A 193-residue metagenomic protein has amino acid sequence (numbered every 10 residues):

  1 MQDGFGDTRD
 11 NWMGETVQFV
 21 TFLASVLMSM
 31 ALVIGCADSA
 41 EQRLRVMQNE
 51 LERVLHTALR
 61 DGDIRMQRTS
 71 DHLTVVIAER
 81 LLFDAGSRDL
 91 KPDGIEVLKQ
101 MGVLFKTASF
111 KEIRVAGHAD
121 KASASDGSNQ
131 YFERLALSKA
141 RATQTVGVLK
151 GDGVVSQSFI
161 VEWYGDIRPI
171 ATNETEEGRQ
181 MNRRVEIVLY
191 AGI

Functional and structural regions predicted by a protein language model:
M1-D3, R9-H72, D89, E96: N-terminal targeting leaders that direct proteins to extracytoplasmic destinations
E52-D63, V75, G86-G117, V146-K150 (+2 more regions): Periplasmic peptidoglycan-binding/anchoring modules of Gram-negative envelope and division proteins
G62, D71, K111, Q157 (+1 more regions): Residue-level signal for beta-strand positions within conserved beta-sheet cores that form or flank
M66, I113, F159-V161: Generic structural signal for residues in well-ordered beta-strands
L73-E79: Short, aliphatic-rich beta-strand segments
R80, I95, Y164: ATP/adenylate-binding site constellation spanning eukaryotic-like Ser/Thr protein kinases, ABC-transporter
R80-F83, K121-S123: A short, flexible beta-alpha/helix-coil linker loop
R88, P92, H118-I193: Periplasmic OmpA-like peptidoglycan-binding domain that tethers envelope proteins to the cell wall
